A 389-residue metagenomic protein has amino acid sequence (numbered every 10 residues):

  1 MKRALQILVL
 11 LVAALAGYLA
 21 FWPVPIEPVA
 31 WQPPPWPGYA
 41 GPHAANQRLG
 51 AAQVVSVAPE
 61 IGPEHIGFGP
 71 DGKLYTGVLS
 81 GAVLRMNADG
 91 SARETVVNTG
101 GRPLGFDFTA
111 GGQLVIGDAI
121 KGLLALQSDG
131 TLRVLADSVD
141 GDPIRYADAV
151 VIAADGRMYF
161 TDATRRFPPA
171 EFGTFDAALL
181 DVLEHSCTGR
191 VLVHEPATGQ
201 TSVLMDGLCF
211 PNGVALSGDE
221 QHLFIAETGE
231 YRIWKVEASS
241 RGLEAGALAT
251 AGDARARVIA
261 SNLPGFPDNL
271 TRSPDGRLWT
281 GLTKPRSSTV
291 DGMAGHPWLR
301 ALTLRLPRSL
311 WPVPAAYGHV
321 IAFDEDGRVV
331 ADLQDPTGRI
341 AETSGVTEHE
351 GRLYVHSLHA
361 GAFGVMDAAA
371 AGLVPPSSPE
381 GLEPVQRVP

Functional and structural regions predicted by a protein language model:
K2-P389: Sequence-structural signature of mature extracellular/luminal beta-sheet repeat domains, prominently beta-propellers
